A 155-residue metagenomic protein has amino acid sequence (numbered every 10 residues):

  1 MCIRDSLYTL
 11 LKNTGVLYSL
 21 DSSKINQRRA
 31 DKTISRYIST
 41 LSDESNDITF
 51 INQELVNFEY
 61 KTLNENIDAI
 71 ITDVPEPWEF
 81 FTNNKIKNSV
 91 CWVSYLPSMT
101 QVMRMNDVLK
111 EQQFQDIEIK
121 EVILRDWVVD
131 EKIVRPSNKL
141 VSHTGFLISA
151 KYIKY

Functional and structural regions predicted by a protein language model:
M1-I3: Short, small-residue-biased leader/transition segments that mark boundaries at the very start of proteins
L7, A30-I34, L55, Y60 (+3 more regions): Hydrophobic packing residues within well-ordered alpha-helices of enzyme cores
T9-V16, N88: Conserved S-adenosyl-L-methionine
N13, Y37-E44, Q112-D116: Short helix-capping segments at alpha-helix termini
L20-A69: S-adenosyl-L-methionine
D68-E79, Y95-L96: A short SAM/SAH-binding and catalytic strip from SAM-dependent methyltransferases
F81-F146: C-terminal substrate-binding/active-site "lid" region of AdoMet-derived donor-dependent transferases
A150-Y155: C-terminal lobe and adjacent flexible extensions of AdoMet/dcAdoMet transferase-like proteins
